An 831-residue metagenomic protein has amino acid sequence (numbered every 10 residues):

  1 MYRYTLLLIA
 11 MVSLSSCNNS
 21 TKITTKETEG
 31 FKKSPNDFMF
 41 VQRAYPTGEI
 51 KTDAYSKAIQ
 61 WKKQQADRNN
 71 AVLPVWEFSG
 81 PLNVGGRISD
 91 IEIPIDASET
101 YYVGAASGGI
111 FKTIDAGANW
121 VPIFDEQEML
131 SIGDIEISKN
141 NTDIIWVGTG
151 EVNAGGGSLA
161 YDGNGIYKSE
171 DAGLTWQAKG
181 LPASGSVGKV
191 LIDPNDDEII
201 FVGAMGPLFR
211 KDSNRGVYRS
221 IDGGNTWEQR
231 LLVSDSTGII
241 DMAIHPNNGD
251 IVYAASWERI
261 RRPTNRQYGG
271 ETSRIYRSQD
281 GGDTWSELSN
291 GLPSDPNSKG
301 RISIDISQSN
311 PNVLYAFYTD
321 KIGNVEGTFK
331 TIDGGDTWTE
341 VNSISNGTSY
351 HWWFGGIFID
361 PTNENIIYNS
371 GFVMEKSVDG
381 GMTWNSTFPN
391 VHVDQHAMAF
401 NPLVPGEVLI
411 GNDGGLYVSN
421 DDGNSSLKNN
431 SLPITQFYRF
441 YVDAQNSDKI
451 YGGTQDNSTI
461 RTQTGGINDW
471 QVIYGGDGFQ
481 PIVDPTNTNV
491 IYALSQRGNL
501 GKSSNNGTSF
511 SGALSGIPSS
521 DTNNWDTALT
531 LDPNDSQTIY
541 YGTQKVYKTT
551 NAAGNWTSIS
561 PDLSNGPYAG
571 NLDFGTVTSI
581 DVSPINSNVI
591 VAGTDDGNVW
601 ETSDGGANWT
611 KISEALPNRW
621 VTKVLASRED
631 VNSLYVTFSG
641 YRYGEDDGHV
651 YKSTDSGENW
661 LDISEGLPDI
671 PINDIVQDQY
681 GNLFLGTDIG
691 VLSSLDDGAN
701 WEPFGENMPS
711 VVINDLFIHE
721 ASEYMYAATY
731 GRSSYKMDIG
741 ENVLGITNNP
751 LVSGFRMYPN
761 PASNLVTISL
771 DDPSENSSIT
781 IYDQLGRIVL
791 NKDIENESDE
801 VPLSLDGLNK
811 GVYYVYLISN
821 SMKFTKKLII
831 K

Functional and structural regions predicted by a protein language model:
M1-I9, K26, K33-P35, E287 (+5 more regions): N-terminal functional modules and adjacent low-complexity/disordered segments of proteins
Y2-I9, N749-Y758, A762-K831: C-terminal outer-membrane/trafficking sorting elements
S15-S16: C-terminal motif of bacterial Sec signal peptides marking the signal peptidase cleavage site
S20-E741: Beta-propeller blade termini and top-face loops
D738-V752: Low-complexity, Pro/Thr/Ser/Gly/Ala-rich linker/spacer regions in secreted, extracellular modular proteins
